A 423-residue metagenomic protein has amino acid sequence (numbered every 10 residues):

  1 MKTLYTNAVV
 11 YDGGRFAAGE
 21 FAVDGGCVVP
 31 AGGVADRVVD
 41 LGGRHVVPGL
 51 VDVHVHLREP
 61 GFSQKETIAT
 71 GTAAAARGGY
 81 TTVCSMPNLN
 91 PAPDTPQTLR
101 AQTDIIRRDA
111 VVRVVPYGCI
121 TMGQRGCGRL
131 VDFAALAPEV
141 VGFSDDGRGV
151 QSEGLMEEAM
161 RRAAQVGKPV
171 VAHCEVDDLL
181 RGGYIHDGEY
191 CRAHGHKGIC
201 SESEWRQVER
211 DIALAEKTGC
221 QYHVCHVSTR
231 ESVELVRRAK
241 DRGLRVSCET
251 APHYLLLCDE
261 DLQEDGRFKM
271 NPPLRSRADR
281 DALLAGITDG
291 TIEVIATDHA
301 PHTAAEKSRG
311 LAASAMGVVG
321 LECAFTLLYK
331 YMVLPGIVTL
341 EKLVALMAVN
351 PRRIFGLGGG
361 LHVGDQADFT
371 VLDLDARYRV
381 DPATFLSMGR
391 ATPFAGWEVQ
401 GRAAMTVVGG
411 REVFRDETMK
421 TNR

Functional and structural regions predicted by a protein language model:
M1-G49, K420: Histidine-rich, glycine-flanked metal-binding segment
A8, G26, G43, H54 (+15 more regions): Divalent metal-coordination and catalytic microenvironments
A8, G310-A313, V363-R423: C-terminal cap of metal-dependent C-N hydrolases
R44-D109: Metal-associated gating/positioning segment near the N- to mid-region
V53-E66, V115-G128, G147, H196-S201: Active-site mouth loops of central-metabolism enzymes
P96-R113, R162-A172, C323, L327: Alpha-helix-loop-beta-strand connector modules within alpha/beta enzyme cores
G128-I295: Histidine/acidic residue-rich metal-binding segments in metalloenzymes
A193-Q221, T288-D289, E293-I295, A300-L374: His/Asp/Glu-enriched, well-ordered alpha-helical/loop segment that forms or immediately abuts the divalent-metal
